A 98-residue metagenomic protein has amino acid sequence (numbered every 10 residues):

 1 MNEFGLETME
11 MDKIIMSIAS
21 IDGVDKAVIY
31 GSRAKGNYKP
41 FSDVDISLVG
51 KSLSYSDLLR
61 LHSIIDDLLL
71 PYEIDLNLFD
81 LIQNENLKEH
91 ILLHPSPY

Functional and structural regions predicted by a protein language model:
M1-K26, K35-P40, K51-Y98: Catalytic core of pol beta-like nucleotidyltransferases
D45-L48: Short beta-strand->loop micro-motif that forms the acidic, two-metal-ion catalytic signature in nucleotide-processing
